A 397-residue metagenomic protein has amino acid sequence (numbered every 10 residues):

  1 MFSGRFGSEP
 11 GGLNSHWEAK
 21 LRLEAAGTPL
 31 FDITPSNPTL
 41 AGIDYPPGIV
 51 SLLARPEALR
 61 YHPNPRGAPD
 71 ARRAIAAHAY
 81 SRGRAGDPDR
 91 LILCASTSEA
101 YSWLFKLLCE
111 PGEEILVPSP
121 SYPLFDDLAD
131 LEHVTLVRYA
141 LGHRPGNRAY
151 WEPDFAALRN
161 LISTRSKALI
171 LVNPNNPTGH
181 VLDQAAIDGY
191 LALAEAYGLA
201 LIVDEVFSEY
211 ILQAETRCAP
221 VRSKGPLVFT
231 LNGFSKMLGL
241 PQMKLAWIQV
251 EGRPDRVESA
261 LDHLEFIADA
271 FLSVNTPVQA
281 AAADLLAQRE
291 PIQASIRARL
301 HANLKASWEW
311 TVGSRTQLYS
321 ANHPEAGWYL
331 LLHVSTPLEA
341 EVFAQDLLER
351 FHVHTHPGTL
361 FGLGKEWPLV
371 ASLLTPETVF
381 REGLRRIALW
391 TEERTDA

Functional and structural regions predicted by a protein language model:
R5-S96, W103, D154-A157, L285-P291 (+1 more regions): N-terminal small-domain helix-loop-helix segment of the aminotransferase-like
A26, E132, A196-Y197, F351 (+1 more regions): Helix C-cap/helix->beta junction micro-motif
A58-L193, S208-S223, F229, F380 (+1 more regions): Conserved core of the PLP fold type I
A77, A85, A156-N160, P337 (+2 more regions): PLP-dependent enzyme catalytic core of the Aspartate aminotransferase-like
V117, R138, L201-V203, T355-P357: Hydrophobic residues in well-ordered beta-strands that form the structural core
S223, L227-H301, K305, T391-E392: Conserved core segment of the aminotransferase class I/II
A283, A298-W308, S320-V334, K365: Conserved glycine-rich beta-strand-loop-beta hairpin in the small C-terminal domain of fold type I
